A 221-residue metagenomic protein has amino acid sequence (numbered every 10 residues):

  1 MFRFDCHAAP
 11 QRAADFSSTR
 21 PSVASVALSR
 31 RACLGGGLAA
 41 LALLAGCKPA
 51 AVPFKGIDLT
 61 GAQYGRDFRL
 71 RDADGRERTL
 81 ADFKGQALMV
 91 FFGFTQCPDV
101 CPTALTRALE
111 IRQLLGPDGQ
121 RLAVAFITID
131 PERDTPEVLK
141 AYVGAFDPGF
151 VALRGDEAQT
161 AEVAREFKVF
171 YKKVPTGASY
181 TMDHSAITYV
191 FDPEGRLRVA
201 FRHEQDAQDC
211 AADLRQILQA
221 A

Functional and structural regions predicted by a protein language model:
M1-L28, A32, L38-L43: N-terminal secretory signal peptides
A51-L80, T106: N-terminal "domain-start" segment that seeds a small globular fold
D82-P98: Short active-site neighborhood of thiol/selenol oxidoreductases, capturing the structured segment around
V100-L115: Typically the conserved alpha-helix immediately C-terminal to a functionally engaged Cys/Sec in thioredoxin-like
L122-R133, V151-E157: Thiol-based oxidoreductase modules, predominantly thioredoxin-like and allied folds used for disulfide exchange
K140-S185: Short, internal strand/loop/helix patches that form the active-site neighborhood or redox-interaction surface
G177-A221: Thiol-/selenol-based redox modules, centered on thioredoxin-like and closely related oxidoreductase domains
